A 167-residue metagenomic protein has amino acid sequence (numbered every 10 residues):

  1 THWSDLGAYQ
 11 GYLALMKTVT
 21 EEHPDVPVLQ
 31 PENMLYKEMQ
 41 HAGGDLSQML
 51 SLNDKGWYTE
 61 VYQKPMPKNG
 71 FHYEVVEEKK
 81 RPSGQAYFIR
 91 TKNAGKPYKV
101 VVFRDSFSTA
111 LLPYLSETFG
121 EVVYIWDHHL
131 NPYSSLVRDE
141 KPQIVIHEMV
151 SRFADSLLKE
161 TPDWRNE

Functional and structural regions predicted by a protein language model:
T1-E167: Extracellular glycan-modifying ectodomains
